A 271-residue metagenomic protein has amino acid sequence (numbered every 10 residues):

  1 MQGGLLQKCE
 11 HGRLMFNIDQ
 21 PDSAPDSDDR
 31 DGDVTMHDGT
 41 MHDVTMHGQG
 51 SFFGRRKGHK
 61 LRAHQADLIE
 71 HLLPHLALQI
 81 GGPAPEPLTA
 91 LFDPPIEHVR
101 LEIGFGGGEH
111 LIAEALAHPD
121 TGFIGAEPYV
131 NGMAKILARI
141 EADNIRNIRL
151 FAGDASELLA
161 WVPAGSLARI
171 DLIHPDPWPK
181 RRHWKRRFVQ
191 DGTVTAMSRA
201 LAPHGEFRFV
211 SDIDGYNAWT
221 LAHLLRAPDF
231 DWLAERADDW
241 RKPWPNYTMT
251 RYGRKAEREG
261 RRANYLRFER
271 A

Functional and structural regions predicted by a protein language model:
L6-L101, E109-H118: S-adenosyl-L-methionine
L101-I103, A126: Conserved beta-strand/loop positions that form the S-adenosyl-L-methionine
G106: Conserved glycine-rich SAM-binding loop
Y129: Conserved SAM/SAH-binding beta-strand->alpha-helix loop
L137-G165: S-adenosyl-L-methionine
F188-P203: A short glycine-rich, Lys/Arg-flanked "PGG" loop and its adjoining helix->strand segment in the class I
P203-S211: Conserved beta-strand signature within the Rossmann-like core of class I S-adenosyl-L-methionine
Y216, T220-A271: Class I S-adenosyl-L-methionine
